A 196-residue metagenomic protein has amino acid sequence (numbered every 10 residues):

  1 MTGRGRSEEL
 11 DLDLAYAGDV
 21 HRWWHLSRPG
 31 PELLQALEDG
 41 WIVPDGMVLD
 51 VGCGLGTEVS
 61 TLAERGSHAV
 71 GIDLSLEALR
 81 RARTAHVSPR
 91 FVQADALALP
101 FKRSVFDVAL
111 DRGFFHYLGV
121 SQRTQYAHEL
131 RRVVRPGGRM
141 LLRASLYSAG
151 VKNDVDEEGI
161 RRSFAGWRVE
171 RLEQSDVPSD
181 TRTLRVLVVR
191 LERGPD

Functional and structural regions predicted by a protein language model:
M1-F101, L118-E129, V133, G138-D196: Class I (Rossmann-like) S-adenosyl-L-methionine-dependent methyltransferase catalytic domain, capturing the SAM-binding
L110: A conserved beta-strand element that flanks and buttresses the S-adenosyl-L-methionine
G113-Y117: Short catalytic micro-motifs in class I SAM-dependent methyltransferases
